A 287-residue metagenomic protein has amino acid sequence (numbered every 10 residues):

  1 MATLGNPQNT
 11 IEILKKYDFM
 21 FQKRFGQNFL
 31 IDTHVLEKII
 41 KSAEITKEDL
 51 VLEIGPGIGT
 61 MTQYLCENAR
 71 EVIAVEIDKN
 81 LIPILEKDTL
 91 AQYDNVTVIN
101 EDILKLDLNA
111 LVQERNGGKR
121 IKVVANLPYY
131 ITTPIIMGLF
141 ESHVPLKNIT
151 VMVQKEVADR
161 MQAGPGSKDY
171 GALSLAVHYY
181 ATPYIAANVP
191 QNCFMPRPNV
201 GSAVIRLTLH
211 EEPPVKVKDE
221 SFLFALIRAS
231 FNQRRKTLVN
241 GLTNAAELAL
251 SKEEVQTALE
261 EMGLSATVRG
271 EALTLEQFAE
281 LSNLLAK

Functional and structural regions predicted by a protein language model:
M1-A225, A229, E260, E271 (+2 more regions): Catalytic cores of RNA-modifying enzymes
L209, R228-K287: C-terminal lobe and adjacent flexible extensions of AdoMet/dcAdoMet transferase-like proteins
